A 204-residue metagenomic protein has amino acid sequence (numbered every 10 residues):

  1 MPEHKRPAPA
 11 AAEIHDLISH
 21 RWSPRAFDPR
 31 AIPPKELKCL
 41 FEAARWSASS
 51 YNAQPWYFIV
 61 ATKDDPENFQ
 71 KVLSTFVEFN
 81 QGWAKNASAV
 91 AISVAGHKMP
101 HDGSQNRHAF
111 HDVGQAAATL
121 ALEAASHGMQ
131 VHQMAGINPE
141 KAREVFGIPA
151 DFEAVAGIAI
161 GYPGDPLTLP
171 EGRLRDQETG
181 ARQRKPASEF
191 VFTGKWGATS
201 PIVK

Functional and structural regions predicted by a protein language model:
M1-K204: Acidic, surface-exposed loops and disordered segments
